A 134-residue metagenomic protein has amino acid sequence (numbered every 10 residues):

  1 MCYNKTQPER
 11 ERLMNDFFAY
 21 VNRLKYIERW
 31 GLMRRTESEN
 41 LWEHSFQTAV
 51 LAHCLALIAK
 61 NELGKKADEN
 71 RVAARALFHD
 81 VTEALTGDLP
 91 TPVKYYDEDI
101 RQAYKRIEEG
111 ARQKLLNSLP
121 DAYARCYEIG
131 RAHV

Functional and structural regions predicted by a protein language model:
Y3-K5, R10: Short, positively charged and aromatic/hydrophobic N-terminal segments
L13-L32: Short alpha-helical hairpin
T36-R71: Alpha-helical phosphate/pyrophosphate-handling elements in metalloenzyme active cores
T48-A52, E108-L116: An active-site-proximal "capping" alpha-helix that borders the catalytic cofactor pocket
V50-A56, N70-L89: Active-site alpha-helical segments that house and flank conserved acidic catalytic motifs for diphosphate chemistry
A56-K60, A84-V93, L116-Y123, Y127: Membrane-helix exit/interface motif
Y96-A111: Divalent-cation-assisted or electrostatically stabilized phosphate/pyrophosphate-binding catalytic cores
A132-V134: Conserved small/polar residues in nucleotide/adenosyl-binding loops
